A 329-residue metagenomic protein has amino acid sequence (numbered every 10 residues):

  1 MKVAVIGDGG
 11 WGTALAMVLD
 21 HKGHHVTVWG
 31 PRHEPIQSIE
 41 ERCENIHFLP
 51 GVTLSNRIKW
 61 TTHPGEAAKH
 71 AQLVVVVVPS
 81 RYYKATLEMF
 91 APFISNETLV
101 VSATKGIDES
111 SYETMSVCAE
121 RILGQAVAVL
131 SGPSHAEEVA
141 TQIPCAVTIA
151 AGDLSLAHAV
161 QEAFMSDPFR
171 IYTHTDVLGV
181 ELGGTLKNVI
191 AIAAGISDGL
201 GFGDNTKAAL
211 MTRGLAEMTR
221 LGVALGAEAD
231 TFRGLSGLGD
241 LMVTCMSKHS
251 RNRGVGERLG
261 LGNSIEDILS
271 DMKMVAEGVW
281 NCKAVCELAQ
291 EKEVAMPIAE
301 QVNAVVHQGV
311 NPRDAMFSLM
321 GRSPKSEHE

Functional and structural regions predicted by a protein language model:
M1-V52, W60-T62, M89: NAD(P)+-binding Rossmann beta1-loop-alpha1 motif at the extreme N-terminus of oxidoreductases
D8, G12, R32, Y83 (+15 more regions): Generic structural signal for well-ordered, non-membrane alpha-helical segments in soluble metabolic enzymes
L54, W60-K69, L73-P144, V160-E162: Rossmann-like NAD(P)(H) cofactor-binding subdomain of soluble oxidoreductases
K69-H70, L186, L238: Alpha-helix C-terminal capping/helix-to-coil transition sites in glycosyltransferase folds
Y82, F93, C118-Q125, P144-T231: Internal alpha-helical scaffold of NAD(P)-dependent oxidoreductase catalytic cores
S102, A126-S131, I171-T175, R233 (+1 more regions): General beta-strand structural signal in soluble alpha/beta enzymes
A194-D198, V223-R233, G237-E329: NAD(P)-dependent Rossmann-like dehydrogenase/reductase catalytic/cofactor-binding core
